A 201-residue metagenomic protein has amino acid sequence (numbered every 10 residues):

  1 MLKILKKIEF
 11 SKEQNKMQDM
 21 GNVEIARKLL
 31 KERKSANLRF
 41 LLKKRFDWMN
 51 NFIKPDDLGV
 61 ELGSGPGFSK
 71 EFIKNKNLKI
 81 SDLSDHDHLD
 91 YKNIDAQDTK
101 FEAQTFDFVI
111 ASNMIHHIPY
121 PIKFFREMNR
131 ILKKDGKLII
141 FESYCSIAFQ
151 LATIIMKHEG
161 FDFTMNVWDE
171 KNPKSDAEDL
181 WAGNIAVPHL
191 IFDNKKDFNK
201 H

Functional and structural regions predicted by a protein language model:
M1-K31, L41-K43: N-terminal, positively charged/glycine-rich alpha-helical extensions of SAM-dependent methyltransferases
N37-D57: Conserved alpha-helix/loop element of class I SAM-dependent methyltransferases that forms part of the SAM/SAH-binding
L58-T99, K123: Class I SAM-dependent methyltransferase SAM/SAH-binding core
Q97-V109: A short acidic, Gly/Pro-enriched loop at the edge of an enzyme's catalytic core that lines a small-molecule cofactor
F108-Y120: A short SAM/SAH-binding and catalytic strip from SAM-dependent methyltransferases
I122-K137: A short glycine-rich, Lys/Arg-flanked "PGG" loop and its adjoining helix->strand segment in the class I
L138-P173: Conserved class I S-adenosyl-L-methionine
A182-H201: Short alpha-helix
